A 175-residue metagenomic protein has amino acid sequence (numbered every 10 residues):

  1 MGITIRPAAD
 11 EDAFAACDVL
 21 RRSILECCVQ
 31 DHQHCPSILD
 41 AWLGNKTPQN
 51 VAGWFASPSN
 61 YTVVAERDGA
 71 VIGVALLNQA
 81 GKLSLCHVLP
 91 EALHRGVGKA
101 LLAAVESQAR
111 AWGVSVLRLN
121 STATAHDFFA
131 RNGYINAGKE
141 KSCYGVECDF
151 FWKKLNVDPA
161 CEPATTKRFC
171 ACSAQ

Functional and structural regions predicted by a protein language model:
T4-V19, C27: A short beta-loop-alpha structural element at the N-terminal edge of CoA-dependent acyl/N-acetyltransferase catalytic
R21-N50: Conserved GNAT-fold acetyl-CoA-binding loop/helix
N45-V63, K82: A short helix-loop-beta-strand connector motif used in the catalytic cores of GNAT acetyltransferases and, in some
V64, A70-N78, K82-H87: Conserved beta-strand in the GNAT
C86-H94: A short, internal acetyl-CoA/4′-phosphopantetheine-binding micro-motif in the GNAT/acyltransferase core
H94-S107: Conserved acetyl-CoA-binding loop-helix of GNAT-fold acetyltransferases
A109-T122: Conserved GNAT acetyl-CoA-binding A-motif
R118-N120, I135-W152: Conserved catalytic-core motifs of GNAT/GCN5-like acyltransferases
